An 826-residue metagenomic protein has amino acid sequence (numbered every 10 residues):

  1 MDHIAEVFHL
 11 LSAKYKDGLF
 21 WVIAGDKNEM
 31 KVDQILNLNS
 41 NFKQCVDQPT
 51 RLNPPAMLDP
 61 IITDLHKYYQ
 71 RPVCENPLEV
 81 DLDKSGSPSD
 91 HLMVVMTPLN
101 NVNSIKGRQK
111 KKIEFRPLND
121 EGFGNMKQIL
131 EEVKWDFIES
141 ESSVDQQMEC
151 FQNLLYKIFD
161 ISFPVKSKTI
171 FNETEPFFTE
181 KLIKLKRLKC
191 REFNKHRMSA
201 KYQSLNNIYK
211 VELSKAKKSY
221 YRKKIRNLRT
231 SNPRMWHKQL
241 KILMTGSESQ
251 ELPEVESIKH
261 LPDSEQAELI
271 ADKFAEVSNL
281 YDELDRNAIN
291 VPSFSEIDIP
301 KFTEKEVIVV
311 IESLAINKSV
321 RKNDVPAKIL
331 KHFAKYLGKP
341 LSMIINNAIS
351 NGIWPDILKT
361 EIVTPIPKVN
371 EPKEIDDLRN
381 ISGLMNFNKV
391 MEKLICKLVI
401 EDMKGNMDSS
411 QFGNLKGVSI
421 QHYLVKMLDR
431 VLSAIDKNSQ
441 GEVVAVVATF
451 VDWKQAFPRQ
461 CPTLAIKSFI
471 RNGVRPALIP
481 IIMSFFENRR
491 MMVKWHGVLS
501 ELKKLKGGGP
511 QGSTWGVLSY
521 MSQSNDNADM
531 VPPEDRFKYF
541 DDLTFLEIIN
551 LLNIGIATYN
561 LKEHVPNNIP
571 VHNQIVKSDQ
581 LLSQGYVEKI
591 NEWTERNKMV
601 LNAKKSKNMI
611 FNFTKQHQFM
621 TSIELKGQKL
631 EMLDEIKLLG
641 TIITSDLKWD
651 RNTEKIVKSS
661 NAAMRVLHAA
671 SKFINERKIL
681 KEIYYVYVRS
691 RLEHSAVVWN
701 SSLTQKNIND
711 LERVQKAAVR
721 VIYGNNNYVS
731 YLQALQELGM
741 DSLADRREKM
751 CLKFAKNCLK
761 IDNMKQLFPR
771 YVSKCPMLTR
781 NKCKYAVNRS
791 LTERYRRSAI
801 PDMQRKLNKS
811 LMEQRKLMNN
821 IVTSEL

Functional and structural regions predicted by a protein language model:
M1-L38, C74-M96, V102, K106-Q109: Active-site regions of metal-assisted phosphoester/phosphodiester hydrolases, unifying DNase/endonuclease modules
S12-Y15, L19, I395-F412, I435-Q440 (+1 more regions): Active-site palm subdomain of RNA-directed nucleic acid polymerases
W21-A24, N28-M30, Q34, L99-I258 (+6 more regions): Arg/Lys-enriched, amphipathic patches
M30-V32, T50-N53, L58-Y68, P72-C74 (+7 more regions): Short, conserved micro-motifs composed of acidic
L58, L65, L99-N103, F151-L154 (+7 more regions): Basic/polar low-complexity segments
L65-I170, G246-Q250, I258-F274, N279-E283 (+6 more regions): Surface polyanion/phosphate-binding segment centered on an Asp-His-Pro turn
T169-F171, E175-F178, Y221-K223, K416 (+4 more regions): Non-catalytic, peripheral interaction segments enriched in hydrophobic/basic residues
F274, I299-P510, E547: Conserved pre-catalytic core of RNA-dependent polymerases
